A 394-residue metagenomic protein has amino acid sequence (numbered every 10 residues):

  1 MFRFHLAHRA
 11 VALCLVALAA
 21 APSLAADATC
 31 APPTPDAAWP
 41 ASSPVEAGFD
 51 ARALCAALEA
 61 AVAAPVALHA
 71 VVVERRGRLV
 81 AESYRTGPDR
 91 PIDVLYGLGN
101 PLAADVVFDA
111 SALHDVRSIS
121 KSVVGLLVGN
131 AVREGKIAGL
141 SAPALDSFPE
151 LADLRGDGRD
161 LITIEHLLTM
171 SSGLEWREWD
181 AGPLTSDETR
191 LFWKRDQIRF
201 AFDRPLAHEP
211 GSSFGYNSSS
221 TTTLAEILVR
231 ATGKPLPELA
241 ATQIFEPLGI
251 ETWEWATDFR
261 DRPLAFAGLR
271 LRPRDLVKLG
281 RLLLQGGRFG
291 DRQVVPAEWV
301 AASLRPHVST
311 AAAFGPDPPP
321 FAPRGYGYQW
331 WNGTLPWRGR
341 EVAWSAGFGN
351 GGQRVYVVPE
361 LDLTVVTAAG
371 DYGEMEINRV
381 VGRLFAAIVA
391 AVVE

Functional and structural regions predicted by a protein language model:
R9-P22: Bacterial N-terminal signal peptides
P22-V107, R117, V132-A138, R195-D196 (+3 more regions): N-terminal leader/targeting segments and the immediately adjacent pre-domain N-terminus
G77, G97-A103, A112-L140, L167 (+3 more regions): Active-site SXXK
S83, I92-A104, L145-D146, P183-E209 (+1 more regions): Short, charged, amphipathic alpha-helices and their helix-cap/turn boundaries
D105, A110, D115, E134-L174 (+2 more regions): Active-site helix/loop module of the DD-peptidase/beta-lactamase fold, centered on the serine-lysine SxxK catalytic
S220-I227, A267-R288, Q353-A369: Active-site-proximal alpha-helical segments within enzyme catalytic domains
I250-W253, T257, L304-T364: Active-site Gly/Thr loop motif
G347-E394: Structured C-terminal helix/loop/strand segments within mature extracytoplasmic catalytic/sensor domains
